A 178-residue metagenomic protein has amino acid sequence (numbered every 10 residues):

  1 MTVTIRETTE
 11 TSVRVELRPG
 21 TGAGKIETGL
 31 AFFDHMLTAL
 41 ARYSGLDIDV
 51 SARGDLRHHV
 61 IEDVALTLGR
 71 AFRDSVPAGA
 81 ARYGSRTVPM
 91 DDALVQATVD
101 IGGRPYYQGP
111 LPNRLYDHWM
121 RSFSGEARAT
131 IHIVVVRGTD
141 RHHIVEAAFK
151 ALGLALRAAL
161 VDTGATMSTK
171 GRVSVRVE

Functional and structural regions predicted by a protein language model:
M1-E178: Polyanion-binding surfaces on beta-sheet-dominated domains and ring/shell assemblies
